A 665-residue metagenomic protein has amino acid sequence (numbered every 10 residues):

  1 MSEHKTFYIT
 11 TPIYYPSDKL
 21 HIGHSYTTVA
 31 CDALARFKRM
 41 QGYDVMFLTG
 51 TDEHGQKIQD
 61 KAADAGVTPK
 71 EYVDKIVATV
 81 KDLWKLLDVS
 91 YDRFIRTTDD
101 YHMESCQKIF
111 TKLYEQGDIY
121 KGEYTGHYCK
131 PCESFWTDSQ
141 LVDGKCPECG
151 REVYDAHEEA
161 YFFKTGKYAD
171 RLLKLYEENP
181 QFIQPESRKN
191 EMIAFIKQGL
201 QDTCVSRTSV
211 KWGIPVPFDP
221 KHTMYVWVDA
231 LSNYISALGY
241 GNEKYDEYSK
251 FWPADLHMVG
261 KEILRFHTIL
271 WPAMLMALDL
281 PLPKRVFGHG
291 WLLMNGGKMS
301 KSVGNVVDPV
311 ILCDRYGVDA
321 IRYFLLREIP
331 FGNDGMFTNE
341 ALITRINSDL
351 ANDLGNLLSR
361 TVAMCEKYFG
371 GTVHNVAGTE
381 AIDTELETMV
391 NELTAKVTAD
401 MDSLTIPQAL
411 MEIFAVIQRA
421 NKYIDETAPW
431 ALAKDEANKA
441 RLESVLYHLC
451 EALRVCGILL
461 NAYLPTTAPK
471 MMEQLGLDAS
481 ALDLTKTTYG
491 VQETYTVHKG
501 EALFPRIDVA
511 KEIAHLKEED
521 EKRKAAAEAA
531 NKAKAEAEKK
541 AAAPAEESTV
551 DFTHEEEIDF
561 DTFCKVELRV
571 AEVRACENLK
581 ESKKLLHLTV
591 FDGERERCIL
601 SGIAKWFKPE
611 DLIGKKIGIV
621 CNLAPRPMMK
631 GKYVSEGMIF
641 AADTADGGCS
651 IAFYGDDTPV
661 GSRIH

Functional and structural regions predicted by a protein language model:
M1-E3, F37-D44, A65, P69 (+8 more regions): Secondary-structure transition/capping motifs at alpha-helix termini and the adjoining loop/turn into the next element
S2-I76, I95-T111, E115, C132 (+7 more regions): N-terminal catalytic cores of NTP/NDP-binding nucleotidyl/phosphoryl-transfer enzymes
S2-T49, Y101-S105, C149, D155-K367 (+1 more regions): Structured secondary-structure scaffolds
I76-D92: A glycine-rich helix N-cap at a beta->alpha junction
Q116-A169, L173: Cys/His-rich short segments
K121, H127, E328, N333 (+3 more regions): Helix-rich, typically C-terminal accessory recognition domains appended to large enzymatic cores
A468-T562: Intrinsic disorder at enzyme termini
K540-H665: Phosphate-backbone binding interfaces of nucleic-acid-interacting proteins
